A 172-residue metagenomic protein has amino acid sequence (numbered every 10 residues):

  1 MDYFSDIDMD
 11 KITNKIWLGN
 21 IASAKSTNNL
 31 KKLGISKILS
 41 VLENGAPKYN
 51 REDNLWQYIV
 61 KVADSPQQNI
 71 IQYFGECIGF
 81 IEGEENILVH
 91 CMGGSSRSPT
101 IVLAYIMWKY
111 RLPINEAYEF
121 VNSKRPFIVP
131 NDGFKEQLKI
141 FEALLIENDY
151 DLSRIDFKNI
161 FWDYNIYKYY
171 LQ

Functional and structural regions predicted by a protein language model:
M1-S5, G75-I87, S95, V102-Q172: PTP/DSP superfamily signal
S5-P47: Glycine-rich, flexible N-terminal cofactor/catalytic loop recognition
I12, N20-A24, N29-K32, D64-G75 (+3 more regions): Intrinsic disorder
I16-W17, A46-S65: Short acidic, glycine/proline-enriched helix-loop-strand junctions
K32, G45, R51-D53, Q72 (+2 more regions): Short coil/turn segments at secondary-structure boundaries
S40, V89-H90: Class I SAM-dependent methyltransferase core
W56-I87: Helix-loop module immediately N-terminal to the HCX5R catalytic loop in PTP-like cysteine phosphatase domains
